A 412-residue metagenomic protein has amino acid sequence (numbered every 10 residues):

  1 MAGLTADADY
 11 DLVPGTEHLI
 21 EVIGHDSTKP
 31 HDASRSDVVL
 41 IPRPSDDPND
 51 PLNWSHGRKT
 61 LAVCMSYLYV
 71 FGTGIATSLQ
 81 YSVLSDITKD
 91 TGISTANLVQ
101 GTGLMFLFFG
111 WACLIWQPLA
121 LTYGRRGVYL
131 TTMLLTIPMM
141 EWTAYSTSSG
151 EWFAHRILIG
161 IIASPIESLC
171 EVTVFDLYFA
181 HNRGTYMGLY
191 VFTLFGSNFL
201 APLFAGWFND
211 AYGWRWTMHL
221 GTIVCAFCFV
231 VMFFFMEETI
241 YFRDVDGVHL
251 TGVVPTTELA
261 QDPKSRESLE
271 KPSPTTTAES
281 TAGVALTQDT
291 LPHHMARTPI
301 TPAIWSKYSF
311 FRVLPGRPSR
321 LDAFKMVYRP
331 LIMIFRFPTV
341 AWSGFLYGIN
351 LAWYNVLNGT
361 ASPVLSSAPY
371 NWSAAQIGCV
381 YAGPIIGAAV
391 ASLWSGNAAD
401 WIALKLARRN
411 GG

Functional and structural regions predicted by a protein language model:
M1-R58, T239-M326, A403-G412: Intrinsically disordered, low-complexity terminal tails of fungal membrane proteins
R58-T95, W111, W116, I166 (+1 more regions): Extracytoplasmic
A76, T91-G92, I115, Y123-G124 (+4 more regions): Helix-breaking motifs and short loop linkers at transmembrane-helix boundaries and internal kinks in secondary membrane
Q80-Y81, F324-A389: Extracytoplasmic gate region of multi-pass secondary transporters
I87-T88, L119-A120, W142-T143, W152 (+3 more regions): Interfacial helix-cap and linker-helix signal at transmembrane-aqueous boundaries of multi-pass secondary transporters
Q100-Q117, A382-S395: Central cavity-lining transmembrane alpha-helices of secondary-active solute carriers, predominantly the Major
G127-E141, T222, A407-G412: Structural signature of the two symmetry-related core transmembrane helices
I157-L194: Cytoplasmic helix-loop-helix junction between adjacent transmembrane helices in 12-TM secondary transporters
